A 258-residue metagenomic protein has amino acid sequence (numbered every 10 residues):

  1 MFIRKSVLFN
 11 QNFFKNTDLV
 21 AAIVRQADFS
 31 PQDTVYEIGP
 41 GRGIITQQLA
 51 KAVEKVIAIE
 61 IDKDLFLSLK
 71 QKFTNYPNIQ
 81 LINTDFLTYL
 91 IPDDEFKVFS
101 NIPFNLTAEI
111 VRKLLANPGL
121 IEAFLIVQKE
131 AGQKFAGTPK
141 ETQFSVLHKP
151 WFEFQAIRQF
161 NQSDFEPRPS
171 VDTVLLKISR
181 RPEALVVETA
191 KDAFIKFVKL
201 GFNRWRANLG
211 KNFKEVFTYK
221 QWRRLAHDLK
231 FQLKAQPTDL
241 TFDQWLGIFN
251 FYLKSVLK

Functional and structural regions predicted by a protein language model:
M1-L200, H227, F242, G247 (+1 more regions): Catalytic cores of RNA-modifying enzymes
F202, R206, F217-K258: Conserved Class I S-adenosyl-L-methionine
